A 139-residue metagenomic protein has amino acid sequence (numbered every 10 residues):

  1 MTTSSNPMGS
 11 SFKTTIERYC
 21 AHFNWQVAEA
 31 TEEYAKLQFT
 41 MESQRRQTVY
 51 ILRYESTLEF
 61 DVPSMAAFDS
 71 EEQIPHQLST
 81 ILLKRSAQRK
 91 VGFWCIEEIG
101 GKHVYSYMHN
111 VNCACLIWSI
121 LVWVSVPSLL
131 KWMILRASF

Functional and structural regions predicted by a protein language model:
M1-V49, Q88-R89, E97: Charge-rich, low-complexity N-terminal segments
N6, S10, E72, C115-V122: Ordered, soluble secondary-structure elements with a strong preference for glycine-centered loop motifs and nearby
Y19-H22, I81-Q88, V124-S138: Conserved short hydrophobic interaction patches
A35, L58, H103-Y105: Hydrophobic residues embedded in beta-strands of well-ordered beta-sheets
F39-M41, S64, H109-V111: Short beta-strand-to-loop capping motifs
E42-A67: Short, well-structured hydrophobic secondary-structure segments
D61-V104: Short, internal acidic amphipathic alpha-helical interface segments that mediate docking to partner proteins
F93-V126, L130-A137: Well-ordered alpha/beta subsegment
